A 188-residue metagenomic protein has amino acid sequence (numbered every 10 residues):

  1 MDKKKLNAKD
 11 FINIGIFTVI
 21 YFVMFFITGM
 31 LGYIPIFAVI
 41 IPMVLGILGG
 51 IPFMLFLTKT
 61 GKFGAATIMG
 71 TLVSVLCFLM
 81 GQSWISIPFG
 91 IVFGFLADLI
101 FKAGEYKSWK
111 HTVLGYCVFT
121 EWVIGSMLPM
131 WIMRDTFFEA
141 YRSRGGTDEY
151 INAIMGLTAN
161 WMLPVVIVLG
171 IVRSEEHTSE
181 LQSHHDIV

Functional and structural regions predicted by a protein language model:
D2-I68: Hydrophobic transmembrane alpha-helices
F11-G15, M43-V44, G64-T71, I87-P88 (+2 more regions): Hydrophobic alpha-helical transmembrane segments
T18-F26, L72-M80, V118-L128: Aromatic-anchored segments of alpha-helical transmembrane domains
V23, G90-L128: Short helix-perturbing small/polar motifs within transmembrane alpha-helices
M30-A38, V73-F101: Interfacial aromatic-anchored transmembrane helix boundaries in multi-pass membrane proteins
V123-E149: Juxtamembrane non-transmembrane "cap" segments at the membrane-aqueous interface of multi-pass membrane proteins
N152-E176: Hydrophobic alpha-helical transmembrane segments
L181-V188: Single conserved hydrophobic/aromatic residue that forms the stacking wall/gate of nucleotide- or nucleobase-binding
